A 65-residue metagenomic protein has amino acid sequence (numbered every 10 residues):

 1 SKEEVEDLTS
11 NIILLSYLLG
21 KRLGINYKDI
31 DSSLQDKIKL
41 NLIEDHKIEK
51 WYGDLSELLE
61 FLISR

Functional and structural regions predicted by a protein language model:
S1-T9, I13-R65: Flexible "arm" and connector segments at domain edges
